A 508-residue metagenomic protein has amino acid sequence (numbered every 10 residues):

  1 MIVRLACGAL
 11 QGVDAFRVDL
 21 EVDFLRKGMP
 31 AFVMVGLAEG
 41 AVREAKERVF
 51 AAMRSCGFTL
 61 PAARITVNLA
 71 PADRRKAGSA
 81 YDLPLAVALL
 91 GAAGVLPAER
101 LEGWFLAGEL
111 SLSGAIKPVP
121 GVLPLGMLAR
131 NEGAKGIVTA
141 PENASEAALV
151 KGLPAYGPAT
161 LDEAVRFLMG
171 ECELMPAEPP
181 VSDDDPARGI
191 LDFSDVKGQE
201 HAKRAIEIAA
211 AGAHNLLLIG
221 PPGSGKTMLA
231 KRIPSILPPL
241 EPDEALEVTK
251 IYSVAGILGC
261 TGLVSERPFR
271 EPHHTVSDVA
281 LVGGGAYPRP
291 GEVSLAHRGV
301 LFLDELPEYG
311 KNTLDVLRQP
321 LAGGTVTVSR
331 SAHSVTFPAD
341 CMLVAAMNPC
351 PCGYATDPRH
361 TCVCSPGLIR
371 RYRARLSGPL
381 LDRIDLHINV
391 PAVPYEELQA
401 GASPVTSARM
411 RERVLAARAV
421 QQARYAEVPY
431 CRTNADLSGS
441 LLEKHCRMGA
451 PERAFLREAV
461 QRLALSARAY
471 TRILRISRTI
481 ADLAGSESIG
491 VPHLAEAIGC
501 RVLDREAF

Functional and structural regions predicted by a protein language model:
M1-L217, P221-S224, S329, Y470 (+2 more regions): Peripheral, non-AAA+ core regions of ATP-driven protein-machinery
V18-L25, L281, D385-I388: Short beta-strand elements
V35-K46, P61, N68-G78, Y287-P288 (+1 more regions): Basic, amphipathic alpha-helical bundle interface domains used for macromolecular binding and assembly
S113, L303-G310, G353: Catalytic P-loop NTPase motifs of RecA-like helicase/translocase cores
E207, L263, P268, D278-L301 (+1 more regions): Conserved alpha-helical scaffold flanking the Walker A/P-loop in AAA+ ATPase domains
L218-L258, G323: Walker A/P-loop
E244-S277, G284-G285, P391, C431-L441 (+3 more regions): Conserved inter-motif catalytic segment of the P-loop NTP-binding fold
R298, D304-E305, V316: Walker B catalytic acidic pair
